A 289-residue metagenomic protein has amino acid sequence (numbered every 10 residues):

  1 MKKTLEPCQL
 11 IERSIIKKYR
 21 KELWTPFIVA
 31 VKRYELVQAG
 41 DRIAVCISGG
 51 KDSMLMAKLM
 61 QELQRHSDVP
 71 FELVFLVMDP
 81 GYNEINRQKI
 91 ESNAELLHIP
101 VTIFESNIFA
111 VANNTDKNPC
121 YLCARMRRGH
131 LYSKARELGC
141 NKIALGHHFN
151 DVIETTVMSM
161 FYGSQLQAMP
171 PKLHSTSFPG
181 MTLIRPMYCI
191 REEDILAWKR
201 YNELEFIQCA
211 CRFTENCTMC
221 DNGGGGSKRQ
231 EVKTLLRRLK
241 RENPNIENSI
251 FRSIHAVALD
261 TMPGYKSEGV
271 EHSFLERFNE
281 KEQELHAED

Functional and structural regions predicted by a protein language model:
K2-L166, P170, H174, E193-Y201 (+1 more regions): ATP-dependent adenylation/nucleotidyltransferase module used to activate substrates
C8-E12, T115-D116, P179-G180, E231 (+1 more regions): Short amphipathic alpha-helical segments at helix-loop
K17, K21, E84, R125 (+6 more regions): Electropositive phosphate-/nucleotide-binding environments in soluble metabolic enzymes
L73, N150-L236: Catalytic subdomain that performs nucleotidyl-dependent activation
M126-L138, K172-F178, V232-S253: Short, basic, helix/turn surface patches
L204-D289: The feature marks non-catalytic terminal segments
